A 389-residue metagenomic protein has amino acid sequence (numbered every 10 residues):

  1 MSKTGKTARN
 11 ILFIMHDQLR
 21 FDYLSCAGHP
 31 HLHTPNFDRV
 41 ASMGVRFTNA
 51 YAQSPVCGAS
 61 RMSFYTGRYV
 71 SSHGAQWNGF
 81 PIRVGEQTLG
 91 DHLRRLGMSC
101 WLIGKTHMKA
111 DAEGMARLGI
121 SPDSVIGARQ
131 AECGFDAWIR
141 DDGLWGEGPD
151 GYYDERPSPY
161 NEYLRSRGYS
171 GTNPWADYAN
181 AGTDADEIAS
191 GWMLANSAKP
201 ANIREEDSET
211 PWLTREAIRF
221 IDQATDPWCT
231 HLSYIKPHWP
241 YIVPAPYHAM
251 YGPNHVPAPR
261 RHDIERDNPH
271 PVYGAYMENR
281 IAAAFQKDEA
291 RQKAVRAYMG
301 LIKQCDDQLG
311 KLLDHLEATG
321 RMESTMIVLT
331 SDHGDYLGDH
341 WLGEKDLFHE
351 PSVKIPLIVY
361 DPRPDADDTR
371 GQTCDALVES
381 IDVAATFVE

Functional and structural regions predicted by a protein language model:
M1-E389: Formylglycine-dependent sulfatase
